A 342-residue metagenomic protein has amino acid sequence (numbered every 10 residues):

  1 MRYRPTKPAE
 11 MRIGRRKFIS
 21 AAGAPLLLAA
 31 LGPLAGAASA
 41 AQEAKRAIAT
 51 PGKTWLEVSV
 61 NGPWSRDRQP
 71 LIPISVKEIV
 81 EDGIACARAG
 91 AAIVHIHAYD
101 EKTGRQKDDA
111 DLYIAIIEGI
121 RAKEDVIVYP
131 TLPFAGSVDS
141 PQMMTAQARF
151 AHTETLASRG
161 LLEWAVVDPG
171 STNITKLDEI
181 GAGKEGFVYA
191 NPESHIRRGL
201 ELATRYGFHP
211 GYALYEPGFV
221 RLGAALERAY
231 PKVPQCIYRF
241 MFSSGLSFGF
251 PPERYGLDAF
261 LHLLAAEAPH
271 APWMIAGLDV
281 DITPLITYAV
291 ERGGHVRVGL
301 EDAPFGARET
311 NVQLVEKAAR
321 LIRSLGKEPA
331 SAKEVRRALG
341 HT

Functional and structural regions predicted by a protein language model:
M1-G14: N-terminal secretory signal peptides
R15-L31: N-terminal export leaders
P33-S59: C-terminal segment of N-terminal export signals and the immediately downstream linker at the start of the mature
G62-E78, A135-M144, F187, M274-A276: Active-site mouth loops of central-metabolism enzymes
I93-Y113, F242, P304: Glycine-rich, proline-tolerant flexible connector loops at the mouths of alpha/beta enzymes
Q106-P130, G199, F260-A268, A318: Alpha-helix-loop-beta-strand connector modules within alpha/beta enzyme cores
Y113-I117, R121-Y189: Active-site beta->alpha loop and helix N-cap motifs at the rims of alpha/beta catalytic domains
W164-R297: Catalytic alpha/beta core domains of metabolic enzymes, predominantly
